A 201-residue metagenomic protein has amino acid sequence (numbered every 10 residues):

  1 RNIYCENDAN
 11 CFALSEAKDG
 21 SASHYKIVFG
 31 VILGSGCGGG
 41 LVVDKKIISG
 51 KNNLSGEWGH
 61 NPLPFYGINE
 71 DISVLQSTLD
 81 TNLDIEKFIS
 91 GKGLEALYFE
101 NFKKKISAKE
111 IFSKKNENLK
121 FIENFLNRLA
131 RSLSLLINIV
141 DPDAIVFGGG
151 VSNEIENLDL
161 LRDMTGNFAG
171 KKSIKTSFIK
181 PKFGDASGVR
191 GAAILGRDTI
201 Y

Functional and structural regions predicted by a protein language model:
R1-D80, G191-Y201: Phosphate-binding/catalytic loop of phosphoryl-transfer enzymes
E16-H24, F65-Y201: ATP-binding/phosphotransfer module of carbohydrate and carboxylate kinases, centering on a glycine-rich
